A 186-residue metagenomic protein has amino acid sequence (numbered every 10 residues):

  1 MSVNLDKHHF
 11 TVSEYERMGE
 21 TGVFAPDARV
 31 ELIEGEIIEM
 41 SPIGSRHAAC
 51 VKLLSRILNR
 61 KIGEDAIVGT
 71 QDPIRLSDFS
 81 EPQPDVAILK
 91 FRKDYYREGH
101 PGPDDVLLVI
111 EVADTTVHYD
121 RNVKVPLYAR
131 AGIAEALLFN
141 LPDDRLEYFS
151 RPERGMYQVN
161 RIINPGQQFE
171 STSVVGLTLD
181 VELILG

Functional and structural regions predicted by a protein language model:
M1-G186: Gly/Pro/Ser/Thr-rich low-complexity, intrinsically disordered segments predominantly at protein N-termini
